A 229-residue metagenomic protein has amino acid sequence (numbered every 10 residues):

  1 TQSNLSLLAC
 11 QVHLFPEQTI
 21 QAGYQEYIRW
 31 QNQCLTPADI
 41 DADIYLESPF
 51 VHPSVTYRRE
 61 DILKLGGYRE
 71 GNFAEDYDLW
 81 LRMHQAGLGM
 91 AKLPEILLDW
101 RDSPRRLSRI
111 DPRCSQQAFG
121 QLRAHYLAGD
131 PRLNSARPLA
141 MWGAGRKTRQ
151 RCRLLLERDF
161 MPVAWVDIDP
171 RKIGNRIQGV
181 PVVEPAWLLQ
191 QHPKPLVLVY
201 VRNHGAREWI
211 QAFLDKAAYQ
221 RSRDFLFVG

Functional and structural regions predicted by a protein language model:
T1-Q25: Conserved donor NDP-sugar-binding/catalytic core segment of glycosyltransferases
Q2-L5, L88, A136, P193-K194: Short, high-confidence coil segments that cap the C-terminus of an alpha-helix and link into the following beta-strand
S6, A91, P138-W142, L198: Conserved beta-strand elements of the Class I
C10, L14, Y27, N32-I110: Conserved nucleotide-sugar donor-binding catalytic segment
E95-I96, W100-S103, S108-S135: Catalytic core of nucleotide-sugar-dependent glycosyltransferases
A136-L155: Glycine-rich adenosine-cofactor-binding loop
V163-I168: Short internal beta-strands
P170-G229: Phosphate-bearing ligand-interacting subdomains that bind or position ATP/ADP/UDP/GDP/NAD(P) or nucleotide-linked
